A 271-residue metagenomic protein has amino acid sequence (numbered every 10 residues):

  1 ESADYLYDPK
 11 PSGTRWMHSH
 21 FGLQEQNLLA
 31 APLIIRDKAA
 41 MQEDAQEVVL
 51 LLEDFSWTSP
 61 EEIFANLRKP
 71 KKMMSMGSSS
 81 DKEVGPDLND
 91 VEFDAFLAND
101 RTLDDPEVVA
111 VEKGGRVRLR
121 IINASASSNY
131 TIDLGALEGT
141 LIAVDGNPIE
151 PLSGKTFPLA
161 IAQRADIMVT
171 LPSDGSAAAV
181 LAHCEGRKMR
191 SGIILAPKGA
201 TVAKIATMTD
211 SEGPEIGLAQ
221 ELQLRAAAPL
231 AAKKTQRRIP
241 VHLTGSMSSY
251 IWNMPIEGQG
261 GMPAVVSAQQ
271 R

Functional and structural regions predicted by a protein language model:
E1, L134-I161: Solvent-exposed beta-strand/loop surfaces of large extracellular or lumenal domains
E1-W16, H20-G22, S153-P158: Aromatic/His-enriched, Gly/Pro-containing loop or helix-boundary segments that lie immediately adjacent to catalytic
P9, F21-L23, I122-S125, L134 (+1 more regions): Non-cytosolic beta-sheet module surface loops
T14-W16, R118, A177-A179: Short, conserved beta-strand segments of beta-strand-rich sandwich/propeller modules, principally
N27-R68, I149-R271: Extended terminal and domain-junction accessory segments
V48-G115, I122-S125, T244-S246, Y250 (+1 more regions): Acidic-aromatic/histidine active-site loop/patch
G115-L119, Q270-R271: Structural beta-strand segments of beta-rich domains
